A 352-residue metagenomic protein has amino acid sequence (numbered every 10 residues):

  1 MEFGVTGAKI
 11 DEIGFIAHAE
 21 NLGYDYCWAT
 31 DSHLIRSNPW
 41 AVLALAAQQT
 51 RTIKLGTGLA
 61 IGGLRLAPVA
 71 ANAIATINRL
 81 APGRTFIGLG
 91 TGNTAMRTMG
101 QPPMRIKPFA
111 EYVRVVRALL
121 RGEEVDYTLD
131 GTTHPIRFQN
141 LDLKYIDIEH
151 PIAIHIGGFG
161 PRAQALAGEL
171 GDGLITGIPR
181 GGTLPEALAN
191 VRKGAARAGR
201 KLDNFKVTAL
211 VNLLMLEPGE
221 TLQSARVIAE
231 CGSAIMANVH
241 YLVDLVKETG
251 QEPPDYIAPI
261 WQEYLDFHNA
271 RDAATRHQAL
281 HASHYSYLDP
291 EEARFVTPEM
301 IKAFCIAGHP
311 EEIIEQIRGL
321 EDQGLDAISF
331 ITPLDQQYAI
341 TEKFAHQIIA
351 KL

Functional and structural regions predicted by a protein language model:
M1-G58, I152: N-terminal beta1-alpha1-beta2 module of alpha/beta enzyme domains
M1-I10, A60-P68, I148-F159, L213-L216 (+1 more regions): Active-site mouth loops of central-metabolism enzymes
F3-V5, C27-A29, L55-G58, T85-L89 (+4 more regions): Hydrophobic faces of well-ordered beta-strands that scaffold small-molecule active sites in alpha/beta enzyme cores
A8-A19, A70-A73, G158-L166, H309-G319: Short, acidic/polar
G23, A46, I77, V116 (+5 more regions): Conserved, mostly hydrophobic/aromatic
Y26-Q49, I61, N93-M96, I178-G181 (+1 more regions): Glycine-rich, proline-tolerant flexible connector loops at the mouths of alpha/beta enzymes
W40-T57, Y112-V115, L119, F344-L352: Alpha-helix-loop-beta-strand connector modules within alpha/beta enzyme cores
P102-Y145, A189-G319: An alpha-helical appendage that flanks or caps ligand/catalytic pockets
